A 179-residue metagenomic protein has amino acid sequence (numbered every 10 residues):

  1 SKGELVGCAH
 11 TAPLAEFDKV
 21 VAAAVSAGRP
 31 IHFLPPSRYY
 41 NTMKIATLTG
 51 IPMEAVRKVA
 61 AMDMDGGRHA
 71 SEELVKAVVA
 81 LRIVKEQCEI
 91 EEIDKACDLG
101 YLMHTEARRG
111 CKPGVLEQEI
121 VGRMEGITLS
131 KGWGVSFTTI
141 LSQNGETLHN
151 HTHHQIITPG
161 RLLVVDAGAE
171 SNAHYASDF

Functional and structural regions predicted by a protein language model:
S1-T105: A composition/biophysics-driven feature that prefers long, compositionally simple stretches
H32-P36, S142, D166: Short beta-strand segments
N41-K44, K85, Y101-L102, E119 (+3 more regions): Short helix/loop capping segments that flank catalytic or ligand/cofactor-binding pockets
G50, A176-F179: Short, compositionally biased
A55-R57, V135, E146-Y175: Acidic/histidine-enriched ion/cofactor-binding microenvironments in catalytic or ligand-binding pockets
I93, M124, L141, G160-V165: Buried hydrophobic positions in well-ordered alpha/beta secondary-structure cores of metabolic enzymes
G114-G126: An alpha-helix initiation/capping motif
K131-G145: Short, basic/aromatic beta-hairpin or loop at an interaction surface
